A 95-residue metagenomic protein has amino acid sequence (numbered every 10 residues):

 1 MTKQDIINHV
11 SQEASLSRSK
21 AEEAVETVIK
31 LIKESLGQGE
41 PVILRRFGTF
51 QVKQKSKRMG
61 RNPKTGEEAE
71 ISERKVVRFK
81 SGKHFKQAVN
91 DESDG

Functional and structural regions predicted by a protein language model:
M1-G95: Strongly charged
